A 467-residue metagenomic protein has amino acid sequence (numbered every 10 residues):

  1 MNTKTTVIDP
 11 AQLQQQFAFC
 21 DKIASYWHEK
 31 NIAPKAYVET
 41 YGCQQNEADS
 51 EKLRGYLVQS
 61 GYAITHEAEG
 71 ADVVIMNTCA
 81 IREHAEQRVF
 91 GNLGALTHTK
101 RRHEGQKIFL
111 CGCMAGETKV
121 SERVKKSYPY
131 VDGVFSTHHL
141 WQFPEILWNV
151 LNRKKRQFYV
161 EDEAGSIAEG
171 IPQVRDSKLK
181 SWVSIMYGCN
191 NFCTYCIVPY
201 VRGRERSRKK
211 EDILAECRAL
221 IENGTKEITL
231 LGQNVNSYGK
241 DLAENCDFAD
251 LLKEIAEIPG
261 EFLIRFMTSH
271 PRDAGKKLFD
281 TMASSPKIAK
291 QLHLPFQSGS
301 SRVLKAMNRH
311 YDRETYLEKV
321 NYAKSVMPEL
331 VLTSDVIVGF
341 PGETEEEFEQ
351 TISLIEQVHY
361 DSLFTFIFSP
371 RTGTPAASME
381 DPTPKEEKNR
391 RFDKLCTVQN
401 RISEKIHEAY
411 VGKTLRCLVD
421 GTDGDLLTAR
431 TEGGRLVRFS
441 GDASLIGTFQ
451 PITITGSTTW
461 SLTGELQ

Functional and structural regions predicted by a protein language model:
M1-Y238, E314-S325, S353-Q357, F366-T374 (+1 more regions): Proteins enriched for Cys/Gly/acidic motifs involved in redox and nucleic-acid/cofactor modification
A80-I81, R202-G203, L242-N245, K305-D312 (+1 more regions): Short glycine-enriched, charge-decorated loop/helix-capping segments at active-site entrances that position
G105-L110, E117-K119, E222-E345, E356: Conserved SAM/AdoMet-binding glycine-rich loop
Q173-R175, D280-S284, F296, H407-A409 (+1 more regions): Replace "in large, NTP-powered and nucleic-acid-processing enzymes" with "in large, NTP-powered factors and other
D176-L179, C189-N191, I288, S298 (+5 more regions): Short flexible coil/turn linkers enriched for glycine and charged/polar residues that connect secondary-structure
C193, I213, L230, F266 (+7 more regions): Conserved, mostly hydrophobic/aromatic
E347-S353: Short, acidic/polar
S378-Q467: Terminal RNA-binding accessory module
